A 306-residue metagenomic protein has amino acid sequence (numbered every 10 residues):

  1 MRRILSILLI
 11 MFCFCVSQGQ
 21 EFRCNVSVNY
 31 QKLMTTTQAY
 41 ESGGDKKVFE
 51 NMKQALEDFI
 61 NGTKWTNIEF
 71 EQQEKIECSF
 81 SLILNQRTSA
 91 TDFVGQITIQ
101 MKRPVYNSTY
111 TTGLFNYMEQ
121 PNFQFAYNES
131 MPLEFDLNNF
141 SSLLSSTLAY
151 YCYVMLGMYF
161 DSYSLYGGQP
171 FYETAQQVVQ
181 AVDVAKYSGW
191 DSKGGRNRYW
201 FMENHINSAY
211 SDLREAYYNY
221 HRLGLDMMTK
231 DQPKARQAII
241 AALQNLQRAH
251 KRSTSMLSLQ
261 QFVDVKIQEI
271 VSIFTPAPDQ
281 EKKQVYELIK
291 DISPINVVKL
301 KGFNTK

Functional and structural regions predicted by a protein language model:
M1-C24: Bacterial Sec-dependent N-terminal signal peptides
Q20-V94, N107: Start-of-domain marker
N25-N29, Y217-K306: A cross-kingdom marker for long, charged
G43-N51, S142-T147, L257: Soluble non-cytosolic domains of exported or imported proteins
E57-W65, G157-D161, V271, T275: Sec-exported extracytoplasmic/periplasmic mature domains
S89-E203: Acidic/His-rich structured neighborhood in mature extracellular/periplasmic domains
S164-S255: Flexible, glycine-rich surface segments
